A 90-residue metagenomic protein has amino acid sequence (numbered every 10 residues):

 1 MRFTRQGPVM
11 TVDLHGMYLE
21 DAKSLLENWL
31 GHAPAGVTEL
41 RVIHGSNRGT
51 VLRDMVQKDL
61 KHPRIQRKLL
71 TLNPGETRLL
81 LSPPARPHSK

Functional and structural regions predicted by a protein language model:
M1-K90: Long, charged, low-complexity intrinsically disordered regions
